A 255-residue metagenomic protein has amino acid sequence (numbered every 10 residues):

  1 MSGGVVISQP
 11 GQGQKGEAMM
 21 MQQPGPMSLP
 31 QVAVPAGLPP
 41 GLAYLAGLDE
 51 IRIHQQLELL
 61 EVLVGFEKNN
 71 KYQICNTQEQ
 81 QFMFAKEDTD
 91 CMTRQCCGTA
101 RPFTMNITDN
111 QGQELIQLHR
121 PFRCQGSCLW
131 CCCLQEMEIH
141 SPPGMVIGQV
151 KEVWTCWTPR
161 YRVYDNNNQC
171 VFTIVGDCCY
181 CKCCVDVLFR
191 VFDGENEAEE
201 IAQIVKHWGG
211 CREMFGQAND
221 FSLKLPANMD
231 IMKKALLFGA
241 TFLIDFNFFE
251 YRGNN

Functional and structural regions predicted by a protein language model:
S2-T104, N110-E114, R120-E136, M145 (+1 more regions): Low-complexity or membrane-interfacial segments used for flexible interactions
S141: Active-site-proximal segments of catalytic enzyme domains that coordinate small-molecule cofactors or metal ions
